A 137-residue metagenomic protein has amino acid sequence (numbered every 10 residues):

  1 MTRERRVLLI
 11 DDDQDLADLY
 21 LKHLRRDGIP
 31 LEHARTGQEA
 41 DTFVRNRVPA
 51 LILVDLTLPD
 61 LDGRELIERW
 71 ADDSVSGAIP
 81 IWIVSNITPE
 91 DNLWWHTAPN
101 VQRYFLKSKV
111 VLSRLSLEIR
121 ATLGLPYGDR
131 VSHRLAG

Functional and structural regions predicted by a protein language model:
M1-L8, L112-G137: Non-catalytic signal-transmission and effector/linker regions of two-component phosphorelay proteins
D11: Conserved acidic carboxylate
D18-K22: Charged docking surfaces used in two-component/phosphorelay signaling
H33, L58-L61: Residue-level signal for the "D+5" position in two-component response regulator receiver
H33-L51: Acidic, metal-coordinating helix/loop segments flanking the phosphotransfer/catalytic sites of two-component signaling
T36, D62-E68: Acidic catalytic/metal-coordinating carboxylates
D55: Active-site residues of response regulator receiver
E65, I87-L117: Alpha4 helix (beta4-alpha4-beta5 surface) of REC/receiver domains from two-component response regulators
